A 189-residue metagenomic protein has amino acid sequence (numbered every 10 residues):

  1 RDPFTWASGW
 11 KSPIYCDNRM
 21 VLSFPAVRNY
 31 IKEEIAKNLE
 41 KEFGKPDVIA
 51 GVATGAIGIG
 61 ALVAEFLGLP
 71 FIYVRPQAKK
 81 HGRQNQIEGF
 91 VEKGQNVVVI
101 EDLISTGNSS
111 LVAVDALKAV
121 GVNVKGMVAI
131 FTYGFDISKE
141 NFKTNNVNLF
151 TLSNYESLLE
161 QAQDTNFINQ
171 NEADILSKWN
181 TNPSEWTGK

Functional and structural regions predicted by a protein language model:
R1-G44: Active-site-facing substrate-recognition patch
G9, I49, F71: Conserved hydrophobic/aromatic pocket- or pore-lining residues that grip, position, or stack substrates in active sites
E42, G89-K93, N141: Solvent-exposed alpha-helices and their adjacent loops that cap or buttress functional pockets in soluble metabolic
G44-A53, V128: Short glycine-rich phosphate-binding loop at a beta-alpha junction
D47, Q95, K125: Conserved acidic residues
G60-V98, T106-V112: Short, glycine/charge-rich flexible loops or terminal/linker lids adjacent to PRPP-binding catalytic cores
D115-K189: PRPP-dependent phosphoribosyltransferase catalytic core
